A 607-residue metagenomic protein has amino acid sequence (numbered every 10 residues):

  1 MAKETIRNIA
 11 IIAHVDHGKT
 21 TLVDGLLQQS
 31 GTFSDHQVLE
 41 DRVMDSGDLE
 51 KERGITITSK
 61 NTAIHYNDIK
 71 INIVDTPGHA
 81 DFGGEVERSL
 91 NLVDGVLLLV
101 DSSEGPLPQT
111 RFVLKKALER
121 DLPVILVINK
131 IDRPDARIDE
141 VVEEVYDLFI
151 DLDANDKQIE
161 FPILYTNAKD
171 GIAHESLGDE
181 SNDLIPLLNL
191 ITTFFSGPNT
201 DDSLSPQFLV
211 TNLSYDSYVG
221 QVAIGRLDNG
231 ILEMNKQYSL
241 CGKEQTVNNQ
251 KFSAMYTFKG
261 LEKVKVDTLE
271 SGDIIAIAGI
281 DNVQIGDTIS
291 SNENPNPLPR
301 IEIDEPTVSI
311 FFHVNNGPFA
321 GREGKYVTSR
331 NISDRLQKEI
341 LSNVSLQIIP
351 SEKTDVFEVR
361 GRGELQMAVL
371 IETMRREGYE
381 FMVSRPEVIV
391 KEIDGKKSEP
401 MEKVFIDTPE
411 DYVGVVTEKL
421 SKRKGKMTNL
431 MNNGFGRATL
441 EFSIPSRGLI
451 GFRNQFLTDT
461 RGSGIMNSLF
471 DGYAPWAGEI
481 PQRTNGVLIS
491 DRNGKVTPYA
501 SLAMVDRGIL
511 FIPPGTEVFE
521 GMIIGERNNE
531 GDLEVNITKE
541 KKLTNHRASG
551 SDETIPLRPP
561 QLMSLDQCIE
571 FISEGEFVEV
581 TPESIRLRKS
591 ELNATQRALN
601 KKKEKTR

Functional and structural regions predicted by a protein language model:
M1-V100, E104, E144, L213-D216: P-loop NTPase switch module centered on the Walker A-proximal segment
A10-I11, V127-D135, I172, S176-E180 (+3 more regions): Conserved short loop/turn motifs at secondary-structure junctions
D16, L22, G54, I73-D75 (+18 more regions): Residue-level signature of catalytic and energy-coupling elements of molecular machines, predominantly ATP/GTP-dependent
L27-G31, H65, E87, D94 (+16 more regions): Signal for well-folded cores of large energy- and translation-related assemblies
V86-V100, G105-F149: Conserved P-loop NTPase nucleotide-binding/switch module
P123, R133-T193: Canonical P-loop GTPase G-domain recognition
E160-P162, N189-T193, G197, Q221-R607: Accessory interaction regions appended to the cores of large information-processing enzymes
